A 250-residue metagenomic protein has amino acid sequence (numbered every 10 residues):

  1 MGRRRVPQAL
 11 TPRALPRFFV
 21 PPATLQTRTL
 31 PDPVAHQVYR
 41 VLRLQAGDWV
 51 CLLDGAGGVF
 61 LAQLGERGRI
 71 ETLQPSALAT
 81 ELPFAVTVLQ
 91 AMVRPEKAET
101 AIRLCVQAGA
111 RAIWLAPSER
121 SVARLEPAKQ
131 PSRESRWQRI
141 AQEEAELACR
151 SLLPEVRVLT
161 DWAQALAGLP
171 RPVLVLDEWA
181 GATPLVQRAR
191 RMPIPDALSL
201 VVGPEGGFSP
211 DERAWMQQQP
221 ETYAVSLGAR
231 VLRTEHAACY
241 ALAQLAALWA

Functional and structural regions predicted by a protein language model:
M1-L78: N-terminal positively charged helical leader segments and presequences
R3, A79-V175: RNA substrate-binding interface of SAM-dependent RNA methyltransferases
P75, P117-R120, A229-R230: Short, ordered loop/turn segments at secondary-structure junctions
V158-I194, L198: A mid-sequence, solvent-exposed acidic-amphipathic segment
L176, V201-P204, S226-G228: Thr-Gly-centered strand-to-loop micro-motif
P195-W215: A C-terminal functional module that forms or caps the active site or interfaces directly with catalytic machinery
P210-A250: Structured adenosyl-cofactor binding patch, chiefly the S-adenosyl-L-methionine
